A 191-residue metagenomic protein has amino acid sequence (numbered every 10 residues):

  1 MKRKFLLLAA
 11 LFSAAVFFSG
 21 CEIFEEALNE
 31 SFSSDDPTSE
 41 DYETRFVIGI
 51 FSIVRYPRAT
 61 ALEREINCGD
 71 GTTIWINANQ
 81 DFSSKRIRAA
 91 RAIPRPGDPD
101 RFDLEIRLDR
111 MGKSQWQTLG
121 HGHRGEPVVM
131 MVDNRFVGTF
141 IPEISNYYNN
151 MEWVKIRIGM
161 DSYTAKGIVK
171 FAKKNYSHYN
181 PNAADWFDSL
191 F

Functional and structural regions predicted by a protein language model:
M1-S19: Sec-dependent bacterial lipoprotein signal peptides
C21-F191: Structural signature of multi-pass, alpha-helical inner-membrane proteins
